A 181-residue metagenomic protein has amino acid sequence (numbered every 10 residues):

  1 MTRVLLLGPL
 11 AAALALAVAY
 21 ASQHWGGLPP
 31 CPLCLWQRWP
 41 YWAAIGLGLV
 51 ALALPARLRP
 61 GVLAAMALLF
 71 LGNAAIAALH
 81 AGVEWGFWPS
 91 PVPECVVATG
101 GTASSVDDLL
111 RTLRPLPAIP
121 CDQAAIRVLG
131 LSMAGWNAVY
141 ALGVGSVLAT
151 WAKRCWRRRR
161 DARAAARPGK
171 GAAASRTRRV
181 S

Functional and structural regions predicted by a protein language model:
M1-A43: Transmembrane alpha-helical insertion/packing segments
M1-L10, L54-A74, S146: Interfacial segments of alpha-helical transmembrane regions
A11-V18, A44-L47, L69-L79, G143 (+1 more regions): Membrane-embedded alpha-helical transmembrane segments of multi-pass integral membrane proteins
A17-Q23, L71-F87, A103, D107: C-terminal TM-helix exit segments that contain a strictly Trp-centered aromatic cap at the helix terminus
L33-A43, T102, L109-L113, L129-G143: Membrane-interface loop-to-helix entry segments
L49-R57, A149-W156: Structural signal for the C-terminal ends of transmembrane alpha-helices and the immediately following loop
W85-S132: Extracytosolic (periplasmic/ER-lumenal) interhelical loops and adjacent juxtamembrane/interface segments of multi-pass
P115-G171, V180-S181: A hydrophobic membrane-anchoring alpha-helix module
